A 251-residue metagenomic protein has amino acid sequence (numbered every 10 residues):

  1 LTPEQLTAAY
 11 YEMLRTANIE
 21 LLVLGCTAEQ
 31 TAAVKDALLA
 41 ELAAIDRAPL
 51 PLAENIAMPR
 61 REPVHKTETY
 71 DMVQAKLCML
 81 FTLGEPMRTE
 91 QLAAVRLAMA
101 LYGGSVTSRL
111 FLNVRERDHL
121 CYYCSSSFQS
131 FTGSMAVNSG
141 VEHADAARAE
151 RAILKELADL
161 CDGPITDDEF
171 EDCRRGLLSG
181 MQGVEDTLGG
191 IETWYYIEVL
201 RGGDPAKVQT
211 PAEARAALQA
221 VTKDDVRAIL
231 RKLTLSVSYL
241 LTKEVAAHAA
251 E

Functional and structural regions predicted by a protein language model:
L1-L50, E85-P86, A94, E116-E251: Charge-rich, well-structured scaffold segments of protease-associated domains
N18, A48-S108, L241-E244: His/Glu-based metal-binding/catalytic segments typifying zinc-dependent metallopeptidases
L101-H119, F131: M16/MPP (pitrilysin/insulinase) zinc-metallopeptidase core fold and M16-derived inactive scaffolds
